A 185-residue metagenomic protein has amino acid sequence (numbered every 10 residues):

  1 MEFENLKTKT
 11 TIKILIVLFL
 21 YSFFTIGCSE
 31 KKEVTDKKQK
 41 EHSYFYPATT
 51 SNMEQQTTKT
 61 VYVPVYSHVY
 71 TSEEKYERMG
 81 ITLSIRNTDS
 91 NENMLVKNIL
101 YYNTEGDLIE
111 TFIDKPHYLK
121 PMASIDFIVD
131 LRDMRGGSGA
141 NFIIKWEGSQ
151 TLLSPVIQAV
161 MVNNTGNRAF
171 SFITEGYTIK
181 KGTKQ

Functional and structural regions predicted by a protein language model:
E2-I16: Bacterial N-terminal signal peptides that target proteins for export
F24-G27: C-terminal motif of bacterial Sec signal peptides marking the signal peptidase cleavage site
S29-M53: A eukaryote-biased signal for short, well-structured alpha-helical docking elements
E33-E41, D133-Q185: Terminal connector regions
K75-T82, A140: Short, solvent-exposed loop/turn segments enriched in Ser/Thr/Gly
I85-E92: Asparagine-centered strand-capping/turn motif at beta-strand->loop junctions
E92-I99, E110-F112, S154-I157: Short, hydrophobic/aromatic beta-strand segments
T104-N141: Intrinsically disordered, low-complexity Pro/Gly/Ser/Thr-rich segments with frequent PxxP/GP/PP motifs and embedded
